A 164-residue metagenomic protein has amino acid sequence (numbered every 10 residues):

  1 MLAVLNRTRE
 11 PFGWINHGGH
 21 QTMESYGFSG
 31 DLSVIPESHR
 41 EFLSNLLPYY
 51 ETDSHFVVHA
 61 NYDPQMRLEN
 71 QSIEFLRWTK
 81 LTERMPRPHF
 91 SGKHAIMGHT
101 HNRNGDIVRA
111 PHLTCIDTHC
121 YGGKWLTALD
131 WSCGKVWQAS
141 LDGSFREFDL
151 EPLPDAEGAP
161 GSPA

Functional and structural regions predicted by a protein language model:
M1-G13: Core catalytic region of metal-dependent phosphoesterases/phosphodiesterases, especially metallo-beta-lactamase-like
G13-W125, W131-R146: Acidic, His/Gly-enriched loop-helix segments that form or flank divalent-metal centers in metallo-dependent hydrolases
N70, E74, A159-A164: Polar low-complexity intrinsically disordered regions
Q138-P163: Conserved glycine-rich phosphate/nucleotide-binding loop and adjacent Mg2+-coordinating catalytic segment
